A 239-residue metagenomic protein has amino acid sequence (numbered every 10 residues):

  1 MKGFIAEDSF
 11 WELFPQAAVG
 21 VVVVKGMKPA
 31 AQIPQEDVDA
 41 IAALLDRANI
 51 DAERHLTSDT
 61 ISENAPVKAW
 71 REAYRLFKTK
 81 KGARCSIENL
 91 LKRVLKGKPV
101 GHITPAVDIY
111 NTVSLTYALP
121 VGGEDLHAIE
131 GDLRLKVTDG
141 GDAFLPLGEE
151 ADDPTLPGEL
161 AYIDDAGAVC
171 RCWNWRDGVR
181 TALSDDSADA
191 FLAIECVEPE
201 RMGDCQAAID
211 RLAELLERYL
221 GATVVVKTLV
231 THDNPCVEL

Functional and structural regions predicted by a protein language model:
M1-L239: Charge-biased, low-complexity intrinsically disordered regions
